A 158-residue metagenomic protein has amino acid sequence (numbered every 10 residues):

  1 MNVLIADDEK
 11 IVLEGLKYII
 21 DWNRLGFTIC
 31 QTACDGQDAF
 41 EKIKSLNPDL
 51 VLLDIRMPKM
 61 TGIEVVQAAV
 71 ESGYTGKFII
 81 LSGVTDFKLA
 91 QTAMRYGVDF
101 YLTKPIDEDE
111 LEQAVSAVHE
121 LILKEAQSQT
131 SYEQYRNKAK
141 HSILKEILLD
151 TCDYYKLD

Functional and structural regions predicted by a protein language model:
D7, D54: Active-site residues of response regulator receiver
K10-Q31: Two-component/phosphorelay signaling modules centered on CheY-like receiver
T32-E41, G62-V65: Helix N-cap/capping motif at the beta->alpha junctions
V51, F78, A93, Y101-L102: Two-component signal transduction core modules
M57: Receiver (REC) domain active-site loop signature in two-component systems and cognate sites in sensor histidine kinases
E64, T85-F100: Alpha4 helix (beta4-alpha4-beta5 surface) of REC/receiver domains from two-component response regulators
M94, V98-D158: Interdomain helical linkers/hinges and coiled-coil/dimerization scaffolds that transmit conformational signals
